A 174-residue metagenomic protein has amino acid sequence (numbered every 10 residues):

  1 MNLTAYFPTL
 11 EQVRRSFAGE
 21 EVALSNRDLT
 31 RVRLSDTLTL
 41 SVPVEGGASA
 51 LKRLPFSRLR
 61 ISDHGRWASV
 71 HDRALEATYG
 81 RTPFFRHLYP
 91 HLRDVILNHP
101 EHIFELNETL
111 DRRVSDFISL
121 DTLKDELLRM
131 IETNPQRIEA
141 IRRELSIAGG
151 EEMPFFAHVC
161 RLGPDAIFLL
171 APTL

Functional and structural regions predicted by a protein language model:
M1-L174: Residues lining hydrophobic/aromatic ligand-binding pockets adjacent to catalytic sites
